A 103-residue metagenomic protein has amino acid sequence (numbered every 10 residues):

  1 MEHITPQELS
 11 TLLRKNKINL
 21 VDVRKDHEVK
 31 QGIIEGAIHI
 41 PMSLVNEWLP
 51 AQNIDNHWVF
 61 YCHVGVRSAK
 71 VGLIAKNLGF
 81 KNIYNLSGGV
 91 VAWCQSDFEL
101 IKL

Functional and structural regions predicted by a protein language model:
M1-N19, V23-H57, V66-L103: Rhodanese-like catalytic fold shared by cysteine-dependent sulfurtransferases and DSP/PTP-type phosphatases
Y61-C62: Short, surface-exposed ligand- or partner-binding patches at beta-edge/loop junctions that are enriched in aromatics
